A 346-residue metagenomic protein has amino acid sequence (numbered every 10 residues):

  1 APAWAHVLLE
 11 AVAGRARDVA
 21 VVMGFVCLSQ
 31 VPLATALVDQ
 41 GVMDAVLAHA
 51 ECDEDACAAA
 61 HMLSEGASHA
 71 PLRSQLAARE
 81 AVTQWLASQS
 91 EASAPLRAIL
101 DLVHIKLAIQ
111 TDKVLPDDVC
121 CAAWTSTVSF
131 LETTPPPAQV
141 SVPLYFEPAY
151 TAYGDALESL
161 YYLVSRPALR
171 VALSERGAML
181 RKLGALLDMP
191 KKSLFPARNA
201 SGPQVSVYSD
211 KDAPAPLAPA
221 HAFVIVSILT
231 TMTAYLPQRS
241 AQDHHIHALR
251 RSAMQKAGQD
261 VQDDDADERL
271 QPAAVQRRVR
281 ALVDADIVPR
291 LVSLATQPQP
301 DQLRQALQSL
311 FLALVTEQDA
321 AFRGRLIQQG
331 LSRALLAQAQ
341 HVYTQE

Functional and structural regions predicted by a protein language model:
A1, R17-P32, C57-L72, A98-K113 (+5 more regions): Alpha-helical solenoid repeat architecture
P2-A3, T35-G41, Q75-A81, P116-T125 (+4 more regions): Short sequence/structural elements of tandem HEAT/ARM alpha-solenoid repeats
W4-L9, V21-V22, T125, V261-A313 (+3 more regions): Alpha-solenoid helical repeat scaffolds
W4-L9, V42-L47, V82-A87, C120-L131 (+5 more regions): Buried hydrophobic core positions in alpha-solenoid tandem helical repeats
R15-D18, E54-D55, A94-R97, P148-A152 (+5 more regions): Positions within the helices of HEAT/ARM-like alpha-solenoid repeats
S29-A36, S68-Q75, Q110-D117, S165-A172 (+9 more regions): Alpha-solenoid ARM/HEAT helical repeat scaffolds used for protein-protein interactions
T125-T151, M189-A218, A295: Acidic, Ser/Thr- and Gly/Pro-rich intrinsically disordered linkers and low-complexity segments that flank or connect
V205, V226-L294: Acidic, serine/threonine- and proline-enriched intrinsically disordered linkers and terminal tails in large eukaryotic
